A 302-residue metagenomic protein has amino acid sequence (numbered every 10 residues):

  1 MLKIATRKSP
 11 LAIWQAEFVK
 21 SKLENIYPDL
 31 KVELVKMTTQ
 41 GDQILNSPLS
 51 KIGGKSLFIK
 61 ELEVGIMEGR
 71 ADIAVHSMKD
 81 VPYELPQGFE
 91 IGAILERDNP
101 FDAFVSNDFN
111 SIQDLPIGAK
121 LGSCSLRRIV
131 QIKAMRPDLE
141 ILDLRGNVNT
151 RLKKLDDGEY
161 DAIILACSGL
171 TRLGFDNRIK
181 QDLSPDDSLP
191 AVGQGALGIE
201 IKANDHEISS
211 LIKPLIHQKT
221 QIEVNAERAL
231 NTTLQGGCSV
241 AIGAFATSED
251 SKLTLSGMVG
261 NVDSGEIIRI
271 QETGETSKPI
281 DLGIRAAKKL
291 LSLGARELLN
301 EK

Functional and structural regions predicted by a protein language model:
M1-L45, K51, A134-K302: Small-molecule-sensing regulatory modules
K3-A5, A74, G92, G122 (+1 more regions): Short, well-ordered beta-strand segments
S47-D72: Short, structured active-site "lid" loops
M67, D72-S77, D161-A166: Paired acidic/hydrophobic, glycine-rich loop segments that form the ligand-binding mouth/hinge of periplasmic-binding
M78-K79, Q87-D138: A conserved helix-loop-strand patch within extracytoplasmic ligand-binding domains of the periplasmic binding
M78-V81, S168-L170: Short glycine-rich anion-binding loops that position phosphate/pyrophosphate groups of nucleotides and phosphorylated
